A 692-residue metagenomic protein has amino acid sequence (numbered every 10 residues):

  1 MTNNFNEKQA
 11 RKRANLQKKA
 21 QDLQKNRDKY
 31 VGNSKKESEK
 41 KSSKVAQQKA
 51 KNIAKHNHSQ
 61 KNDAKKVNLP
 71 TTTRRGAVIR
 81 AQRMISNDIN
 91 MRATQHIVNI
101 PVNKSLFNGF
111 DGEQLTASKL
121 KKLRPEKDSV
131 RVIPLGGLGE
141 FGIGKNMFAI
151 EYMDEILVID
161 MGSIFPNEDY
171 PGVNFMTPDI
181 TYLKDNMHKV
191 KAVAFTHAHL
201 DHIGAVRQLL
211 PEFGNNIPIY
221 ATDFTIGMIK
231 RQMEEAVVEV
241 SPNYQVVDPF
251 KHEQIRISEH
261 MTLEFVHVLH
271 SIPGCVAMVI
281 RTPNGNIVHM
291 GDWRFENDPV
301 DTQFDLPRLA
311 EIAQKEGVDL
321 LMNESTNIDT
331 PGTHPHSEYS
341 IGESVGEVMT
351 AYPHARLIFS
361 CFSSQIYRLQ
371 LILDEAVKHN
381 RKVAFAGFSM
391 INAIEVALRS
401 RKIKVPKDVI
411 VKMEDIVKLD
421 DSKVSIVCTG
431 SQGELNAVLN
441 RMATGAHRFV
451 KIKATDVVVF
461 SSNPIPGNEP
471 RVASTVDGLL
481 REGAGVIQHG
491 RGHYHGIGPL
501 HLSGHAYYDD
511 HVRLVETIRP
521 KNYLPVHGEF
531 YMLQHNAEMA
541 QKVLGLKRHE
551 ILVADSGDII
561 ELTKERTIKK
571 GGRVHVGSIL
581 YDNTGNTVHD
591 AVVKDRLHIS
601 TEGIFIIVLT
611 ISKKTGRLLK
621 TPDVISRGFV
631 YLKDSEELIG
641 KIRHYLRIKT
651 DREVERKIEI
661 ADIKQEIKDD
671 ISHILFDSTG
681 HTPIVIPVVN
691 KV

Functional and structural regions predicted by a protein language model:
T2-K8: N-terminal low-complexity regulatory segments of large eukaryotic nuclear proteins
K8, K12-K18, K25, Y30 (+8 more regions): Metallo-beta-lactamase
I85-A194, H199-K418, A437-K451, P470-S474: His/Asp/Glu-rich metal-coordinating catalytic cores of metallo-dependent phosphodiesterases/hydrolases acting on
Y220, L524-P525, I686: Short glycine-rich phosphate-binding loop at a beta-alpha junction
M233, A540, L675: Conserved hydrophobic residues forming the short capping helix/wall of the S-adenosyl-L-methionine
H267, T282, C428-G430, L609-K613 (+1 more regions): Flexible glycine-/small-residue-rich
T330-H501, A506-L638, H644-I660, K664 (+1 more regions): Hard-cation-handling environments
R656-V692: C-terminal tails and terminal domains of large nucleic-acid-associated and other macromolecular-machine proteins
